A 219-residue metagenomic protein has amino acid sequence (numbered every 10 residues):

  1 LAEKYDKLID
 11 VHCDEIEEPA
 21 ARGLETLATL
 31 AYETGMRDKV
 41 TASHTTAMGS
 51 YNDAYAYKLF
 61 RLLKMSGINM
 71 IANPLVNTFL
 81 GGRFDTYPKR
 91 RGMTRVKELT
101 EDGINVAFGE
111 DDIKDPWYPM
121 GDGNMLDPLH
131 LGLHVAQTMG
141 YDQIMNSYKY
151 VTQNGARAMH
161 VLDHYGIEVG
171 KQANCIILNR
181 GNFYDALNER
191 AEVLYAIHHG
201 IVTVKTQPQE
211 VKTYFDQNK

Functional and structural regions predicted by a protein language model:
L1-T41, T45-N69, T86-F108, Y165: Histidine/acidic residue-rich metal-binding segments in metalloenzymes
C13-E15, H44-T46, A72-L75, F108-D112 (+2 more regions): Active-site proximal loops enriched in glycine and acidic residues that flank catalytic Cys/His/Asp and coordinate
E18, S50, W117, D185 (+1 more regions): Conserved protein kinase catalytic core
A20-R22, G82-R83, Y118-P119, E189 (+1 more regions): Short Asp/Glu-rich motifs
T29-V40, V76-L80, R90-L178: His/Asp/Glu-enriched, well-ordered alpha-helical/loop segment that forms or immediately abuts the divalent-metal
L75, F84-D85: Ligand/cofactor pocket segment of small-molecule handling proteins
M145-K219: Active-site microenvironment of metallo-dependent hydrolases
